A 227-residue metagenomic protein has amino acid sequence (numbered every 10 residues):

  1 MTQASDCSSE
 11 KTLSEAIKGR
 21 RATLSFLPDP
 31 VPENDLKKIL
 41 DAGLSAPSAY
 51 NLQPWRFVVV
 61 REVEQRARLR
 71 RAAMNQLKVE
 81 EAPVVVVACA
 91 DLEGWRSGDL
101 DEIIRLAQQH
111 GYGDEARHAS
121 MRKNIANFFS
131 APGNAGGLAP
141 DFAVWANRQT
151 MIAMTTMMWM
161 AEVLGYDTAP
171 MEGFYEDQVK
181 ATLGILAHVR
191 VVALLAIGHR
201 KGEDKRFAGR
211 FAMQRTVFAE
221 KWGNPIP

Functional and structural regions predicted by a protein language model:
M1-P227: Acidic, surface-exposed loops and disordered segments
